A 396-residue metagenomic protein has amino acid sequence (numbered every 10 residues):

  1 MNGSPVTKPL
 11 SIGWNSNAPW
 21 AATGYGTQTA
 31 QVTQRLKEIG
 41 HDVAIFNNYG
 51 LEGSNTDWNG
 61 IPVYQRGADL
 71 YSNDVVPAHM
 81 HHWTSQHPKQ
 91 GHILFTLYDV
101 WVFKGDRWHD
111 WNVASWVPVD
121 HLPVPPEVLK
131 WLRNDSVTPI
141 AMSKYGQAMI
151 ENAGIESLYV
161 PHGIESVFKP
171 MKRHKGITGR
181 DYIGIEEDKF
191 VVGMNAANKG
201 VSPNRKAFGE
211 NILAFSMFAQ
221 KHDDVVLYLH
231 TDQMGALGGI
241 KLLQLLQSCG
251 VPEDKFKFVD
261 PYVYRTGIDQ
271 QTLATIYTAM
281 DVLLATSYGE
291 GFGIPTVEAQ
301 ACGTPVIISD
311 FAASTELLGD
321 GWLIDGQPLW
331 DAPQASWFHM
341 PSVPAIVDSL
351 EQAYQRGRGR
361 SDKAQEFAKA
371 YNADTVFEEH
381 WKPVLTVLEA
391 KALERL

Functional and structural regions predicted by a protein language model:
N55-A148: Extended catalytic core of nucleotide-activated donor transferases of GT-like folds
K169-I185: A short helix/loop element that forms part of the nucleotide-sugar donor recognition site in Leloir-type
E186-K206, I212-F215, L227-L229: Conserved donor-binding/catalytic core segment of Leloir-type glycosyltransferases
G239-T275: Nucleotide-activated donor-binding/catalytic signature segment of Leloir-type glycosyltransferases, i.e., the conserved
Y288: Aromatic "clamp/platform" in nucleotide-sugar-dependent glycosyltransferases that forms part of the donor/acceptor
T296, P305-I308, A313-T315, W322-L323: Short hydrophobic beta-strand element within catalytic cores of glycosyltransferases and related nucleotide-activated
T315-Q352: Change "using UDP/GDP/dTDP sugars" to "using nucleotide sugars
P341, A345, Q355-P383: A charged, aromatic-enriched C-terminal amphipathic alpha-helix characteristic of glycosyltransferases across folds
